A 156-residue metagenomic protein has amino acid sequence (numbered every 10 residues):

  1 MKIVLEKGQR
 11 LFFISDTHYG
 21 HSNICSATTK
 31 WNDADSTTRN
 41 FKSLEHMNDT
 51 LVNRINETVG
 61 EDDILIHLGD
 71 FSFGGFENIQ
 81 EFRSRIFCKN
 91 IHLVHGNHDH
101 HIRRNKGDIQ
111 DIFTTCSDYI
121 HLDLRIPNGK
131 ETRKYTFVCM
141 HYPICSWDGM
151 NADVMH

Functional and structural regions predicted by a protein language model:
M1-K2, C139: Intrinsically disordered, low-complexity regions
K2-G8, F12-I14, Y19-L124: Core catalytic region of metal-dependent phosphoesterases/phosphodiesterases, especially metallo-beta-lactamase-like
H92, D111-H156: Conserved beta-sheet core of the metallophosphoesterase superfamily
